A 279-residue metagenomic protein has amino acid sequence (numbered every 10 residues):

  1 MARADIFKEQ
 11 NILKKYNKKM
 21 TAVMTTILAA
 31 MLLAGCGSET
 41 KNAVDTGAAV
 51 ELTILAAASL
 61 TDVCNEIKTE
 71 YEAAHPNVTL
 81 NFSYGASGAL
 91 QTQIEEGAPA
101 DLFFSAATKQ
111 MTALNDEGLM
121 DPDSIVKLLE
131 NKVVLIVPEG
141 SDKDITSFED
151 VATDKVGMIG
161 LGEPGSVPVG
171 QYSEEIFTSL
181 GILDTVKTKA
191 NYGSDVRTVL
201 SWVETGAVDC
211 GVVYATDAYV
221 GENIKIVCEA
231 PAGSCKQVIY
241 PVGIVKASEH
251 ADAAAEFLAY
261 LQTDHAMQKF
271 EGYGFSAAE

Functional and structural regions predicted by a protein language model:
A2-L13: Short, Lys/Arg-enriched N-terminal segments with co-localized hydrophobic residues within the first ~10-30 amino acids
I12-M24: Bacterial N-terminal signal peptides that target proteins for export
M31-G35: C-terminal motif of bacterial Sec signal peptides marking the signal peptidase cleavage site
C36-A74, G88, T92-E96, A107-T108 (+3 more regions): Exported/periplasmic ABC-transporter solute-binding proteins
L52, V78-L80, V133: Conserved beta-strand core positions
D101-S105: Periplasmic-binding protein-like
G118-V126: Central helical "cap/lid" subdomain
